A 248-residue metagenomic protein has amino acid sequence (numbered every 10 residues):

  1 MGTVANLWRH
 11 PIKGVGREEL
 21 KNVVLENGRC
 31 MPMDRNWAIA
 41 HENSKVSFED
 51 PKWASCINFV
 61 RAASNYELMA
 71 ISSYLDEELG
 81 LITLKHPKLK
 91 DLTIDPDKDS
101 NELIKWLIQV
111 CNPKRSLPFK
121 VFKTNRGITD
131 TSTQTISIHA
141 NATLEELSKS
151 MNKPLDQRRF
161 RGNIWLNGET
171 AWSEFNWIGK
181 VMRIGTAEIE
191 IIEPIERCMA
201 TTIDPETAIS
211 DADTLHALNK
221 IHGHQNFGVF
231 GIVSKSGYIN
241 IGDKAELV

Functional and structural regions predicted by a protein language model:
M1-V248: Metal-cofactor-dependent catalytic cores
